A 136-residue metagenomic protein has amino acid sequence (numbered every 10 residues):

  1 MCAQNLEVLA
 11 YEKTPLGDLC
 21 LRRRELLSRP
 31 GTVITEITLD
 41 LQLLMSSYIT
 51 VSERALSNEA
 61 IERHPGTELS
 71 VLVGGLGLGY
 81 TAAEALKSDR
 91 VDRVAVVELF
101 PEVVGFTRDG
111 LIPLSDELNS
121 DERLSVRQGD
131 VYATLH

Functional and structural regions predicted by a protein language model:
M1-I34: N-terminal auxiliary segments of SAM/dcSAM-dependent transferases
Y11, T35, L69-V73: N-terminal hydrophobic or amphipathic segments with adjacent small-residue motifs that include Sec signal peptides
T14-R24, I37-E68: Class I SAM-dependent methyltransferase Rossmann-like catalytic core, especially the SAM/SAH-binding loop
L26-S28, L44, D92: Generic "edge-of-domain/loop-turn" microfeature
T32-E36, E122-L124: Glycine-rich, flexible loop segments associated with nucleotide phosphate handling
T50-H136: The AdoMet/dcAdoMet-binding core of the Class I SAM-like
